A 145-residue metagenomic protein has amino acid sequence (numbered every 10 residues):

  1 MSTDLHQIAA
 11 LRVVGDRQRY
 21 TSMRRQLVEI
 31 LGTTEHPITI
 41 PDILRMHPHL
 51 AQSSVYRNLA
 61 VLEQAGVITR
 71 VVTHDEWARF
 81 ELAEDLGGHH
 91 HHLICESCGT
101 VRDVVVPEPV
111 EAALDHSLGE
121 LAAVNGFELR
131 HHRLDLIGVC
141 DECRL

Functional and structural regions predicted by a protein language model:
S2-R17: Short, Lys/Arg-enriched N-terminal segment that forms or immediately precedes the first helix of a structured domain
Y20-S22, I30-T39: Short capping segments at the starts of secondary-structure elements
D42-M46: A short acidic, leucine-rich amphipathic alpha-helix
A51-Q52: Short coil turns linking two alpha-helices in DNA-binding domains
L59-A60: Short, hydrophobic-biased segments on the C-terminal half of alpha helices that form "recognition helices"
G66: Glycine-centered, phosphate/nucleic-acid-interacting loop/turn motifs that mediate DNA/RNA or nucleotide
T69-L145: Non-DNA-binding regulatory cores of transcription-related proteins, predominantly C-terminal effector-binding
